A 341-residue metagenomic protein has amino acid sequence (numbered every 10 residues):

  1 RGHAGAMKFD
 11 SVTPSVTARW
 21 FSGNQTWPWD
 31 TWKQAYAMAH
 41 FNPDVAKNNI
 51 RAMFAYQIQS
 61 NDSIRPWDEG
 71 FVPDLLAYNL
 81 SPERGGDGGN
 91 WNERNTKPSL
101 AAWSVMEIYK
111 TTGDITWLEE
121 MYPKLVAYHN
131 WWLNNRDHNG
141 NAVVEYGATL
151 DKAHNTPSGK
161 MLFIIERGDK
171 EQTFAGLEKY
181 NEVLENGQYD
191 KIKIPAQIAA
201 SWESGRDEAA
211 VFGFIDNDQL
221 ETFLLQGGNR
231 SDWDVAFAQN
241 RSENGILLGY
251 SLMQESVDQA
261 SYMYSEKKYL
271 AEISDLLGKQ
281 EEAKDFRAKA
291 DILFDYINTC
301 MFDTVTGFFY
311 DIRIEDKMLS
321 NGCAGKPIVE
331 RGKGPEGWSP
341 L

Functional and structural regions predicted by a protein language model:
R1-N24, N48, A52, P66 (+3 more regions): Low-complexity, Ser/Thr/Pro/Gly-enriched N-terminal "stalk/linker" regions
R1-S22, T116, V126-L133, L248 (+2 more regions): Acidic/polar, glycine-enriched structural segments that form the non-catalytic walls/loops of the carbohydrate-binding
M7-D10, N42-K160, Y296-S320: Helix-terminus loop motifs that line ligand-binding clefts
F9-S15, W20, D68-E93, W233-L252 (+1 more regions): Acidic/His metal-coordination segments adjacent to aromatic residues that form catalytic metal sites in metalloenzymes
N24, P28-N61, E336-L341: Alpha-helical support elements that line or immediately flank enzyme active sites and cofactor-binding pockets
W32-V45, L100-I115, S261-Q280, S339-L341: Well-ordered alpha-helical scaffold segments within catalytic/enzyme domains
T156-L220, L319-L341: Aromatic (Trp/Tyr) and acidic
K267-K268, I273-L276, K284-L341: Long, K/E/R/D-enriched contiguous segments that form extended
